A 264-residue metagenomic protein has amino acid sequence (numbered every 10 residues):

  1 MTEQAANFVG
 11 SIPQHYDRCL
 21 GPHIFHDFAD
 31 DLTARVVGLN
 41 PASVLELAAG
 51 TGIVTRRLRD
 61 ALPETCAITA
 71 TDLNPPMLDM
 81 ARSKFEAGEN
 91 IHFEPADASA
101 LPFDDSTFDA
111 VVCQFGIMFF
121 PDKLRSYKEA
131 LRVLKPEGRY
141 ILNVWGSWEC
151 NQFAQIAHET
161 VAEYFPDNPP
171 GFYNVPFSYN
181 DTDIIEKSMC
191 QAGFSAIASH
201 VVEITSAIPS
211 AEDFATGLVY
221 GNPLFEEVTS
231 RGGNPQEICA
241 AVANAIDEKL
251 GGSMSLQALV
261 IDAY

Functional and structural regions predicted by a protein language model:
M1-Q14, I204: N-terminal, positively charged/glycine-rich alpha-helical extensions of SAM-dependent methyltransferases
A5, T51-I53, P176-Y264: Conserved Class I S-adenosyl-L-methionine
P22-P41, R57: Conserved alpha-helix/loop element of class I SAM-dependent methyltransferases that forms part of the SAM/SAH-binding
S43-L101, R125: Class I SAM-dependent methyltransferase SAM/SAH-binding core
S99-A110: A short acidic, Gly/Pro-enriched loop at the edge of an enzyme's catalytic core that lines a small-molecule cofactor
D109-L124, G146: A short SAM/SAH-binding and catalytic strip from SAM-dependent methyltransferases
L124-R139: A short glycine-rich, Lys/Arg-flanked "PGG" loop and its adjoining helix->strand segment in the class I
R139-D167: Conserved class I S-adenosyl-L-methionine
